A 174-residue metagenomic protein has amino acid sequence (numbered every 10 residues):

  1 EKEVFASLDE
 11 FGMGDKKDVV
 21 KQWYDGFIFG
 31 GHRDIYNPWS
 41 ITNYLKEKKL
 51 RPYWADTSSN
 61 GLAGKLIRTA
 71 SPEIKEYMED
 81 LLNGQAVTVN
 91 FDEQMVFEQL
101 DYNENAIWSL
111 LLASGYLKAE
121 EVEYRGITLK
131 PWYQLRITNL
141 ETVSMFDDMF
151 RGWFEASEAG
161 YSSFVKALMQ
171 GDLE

Functional and structural regions predicted by a protein language model:
E1-E174: Phosphate-binding site recognition
